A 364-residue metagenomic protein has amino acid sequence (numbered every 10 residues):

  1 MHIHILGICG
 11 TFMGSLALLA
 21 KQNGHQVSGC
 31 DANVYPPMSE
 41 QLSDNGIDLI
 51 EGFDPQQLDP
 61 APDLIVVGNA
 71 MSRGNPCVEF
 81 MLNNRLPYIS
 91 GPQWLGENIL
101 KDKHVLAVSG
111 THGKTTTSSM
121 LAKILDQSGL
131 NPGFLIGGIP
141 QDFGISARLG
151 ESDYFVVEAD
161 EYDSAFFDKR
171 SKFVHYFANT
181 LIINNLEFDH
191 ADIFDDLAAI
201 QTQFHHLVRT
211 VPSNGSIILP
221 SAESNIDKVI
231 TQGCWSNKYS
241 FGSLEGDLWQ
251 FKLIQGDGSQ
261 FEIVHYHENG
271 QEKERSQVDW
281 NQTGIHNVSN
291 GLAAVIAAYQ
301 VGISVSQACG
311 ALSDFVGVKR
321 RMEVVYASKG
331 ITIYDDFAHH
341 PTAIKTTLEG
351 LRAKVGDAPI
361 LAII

Functional and structural regions predicted by a protein language model:
M1-W94, S224, Q250-K252, T283 (+1 more regions): N-terminal leader/targeting and accessory segments in enzymes
H2, F12, L16-N23, K169-R170 (+3 more regions): Nucleotide phosphate-binding/pyrophosphate-handling subdomain across enzymes that bind or process nucleotide phosphates
I5, G29, F134, L181 (+2 more regions): Structural beta-sheet core signal
L19-Q22, Q56-P60, N69, R73-L219 (+3 more regions): Phosphate-binding loop of NTP-binding sites
Q26-D31, G133-F134, S240: Short beta-strand "acidic-cap" motif of Rossmann-like dinucleotide-binding folds
D31-N33, G138, A222-E223, F315: Residues in the short beta-alpha loop(s) of Rossmann-like NAD(P)-binding domains
I50-F53, G91-G96, F134-G138, G233-G256 (+3 more regions): Beta-strand->loop->alpha-helix junctions that form or flank phosphate-binding loops in nucleotide-handling enzymes
